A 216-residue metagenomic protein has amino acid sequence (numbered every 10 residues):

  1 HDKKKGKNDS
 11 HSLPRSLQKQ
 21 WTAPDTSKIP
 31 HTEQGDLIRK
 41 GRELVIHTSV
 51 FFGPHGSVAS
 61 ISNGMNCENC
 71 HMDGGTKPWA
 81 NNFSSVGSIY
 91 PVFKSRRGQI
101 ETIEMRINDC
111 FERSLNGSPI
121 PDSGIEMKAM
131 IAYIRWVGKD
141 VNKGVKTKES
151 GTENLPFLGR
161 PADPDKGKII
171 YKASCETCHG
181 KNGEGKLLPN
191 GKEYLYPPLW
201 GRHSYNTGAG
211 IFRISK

Functional and structural regions predicted by a protein language model:
H1-K4: Bacterial Sec-dependent N-terminal signal peptides
Q18-V58, K139-K172, G185-L187: Electrostatic cytochrome c docking/interface patches
P24-H31, Y90-R96, N116-P119, F157: Second-shell loop/turn segments in exported
H31-R39, R97-E101, P121-I125, P161 (+2 more regions): Soluble non-cytosolic domains of exported or imported proteins
K40, R106-K146, K216: C-terminal capping alpha-helices of c-type cytochrome domains
G41, G64-G75, M130, G167-G183: The canonical Cys-X-X-Cys-His
V45-F52, H71-G74, C110-S118, I134-V141 (+2 more regions): Sec/Tat-exported extracytoplasmic proteins
P54-N108, G185-S215: Gly/Gly-Pro-rich "capping" loops immediately C-terminal to redox-active cysteine motifs in periplasmic/lumenal
